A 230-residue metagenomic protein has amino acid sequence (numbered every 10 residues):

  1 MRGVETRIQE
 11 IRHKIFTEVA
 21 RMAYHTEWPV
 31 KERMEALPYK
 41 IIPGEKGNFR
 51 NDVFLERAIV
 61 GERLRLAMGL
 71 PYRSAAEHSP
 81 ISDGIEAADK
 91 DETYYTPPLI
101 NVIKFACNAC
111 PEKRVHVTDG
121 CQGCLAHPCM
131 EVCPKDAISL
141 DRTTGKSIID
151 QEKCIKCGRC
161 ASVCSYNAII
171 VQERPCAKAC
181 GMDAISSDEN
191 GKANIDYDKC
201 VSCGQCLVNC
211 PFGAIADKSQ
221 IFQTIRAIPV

Functional and structural regions predicted by a protein language model:
M1-V163, N167-A179, D183: Ferredoxin-type iron-sulfur electron-transfer modules and their immediate structural context
Y166-N167, Q172-E173, A177-V230: Iron-sulfur-cluster electron-transfer modules
